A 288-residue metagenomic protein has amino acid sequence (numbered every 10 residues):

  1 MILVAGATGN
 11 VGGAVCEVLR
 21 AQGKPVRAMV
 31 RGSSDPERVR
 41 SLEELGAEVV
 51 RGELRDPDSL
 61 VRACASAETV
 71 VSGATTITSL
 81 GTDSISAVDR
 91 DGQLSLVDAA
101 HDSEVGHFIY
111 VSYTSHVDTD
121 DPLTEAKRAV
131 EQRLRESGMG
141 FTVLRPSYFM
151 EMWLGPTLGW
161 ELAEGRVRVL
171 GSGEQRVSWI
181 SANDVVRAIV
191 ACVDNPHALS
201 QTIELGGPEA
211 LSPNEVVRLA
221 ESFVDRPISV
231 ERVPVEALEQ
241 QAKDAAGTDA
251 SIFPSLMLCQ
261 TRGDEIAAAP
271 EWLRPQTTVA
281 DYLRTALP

Functional and structural regions predicted by a protein language model:
M1-S41, V49, R55-D58, R62-A65 (+4 more regions): Oxidoreductase cofactor-interface core, primarily capturing Rossmann-like NAD(P)-dependent enzymes
V18, F223-V224, V235-P288: A hydrophobic C-terminal alpha-helical subdomain
C64, E68-V71, D89, I109: N-terminal Rossmann-like NAD(P) cofactor-binding module of classical short-chain dehydrogenase/reductase
L80-G92: Short alpha-helical oligomerization interface
G92-S95, A99: Short, conserved SAM-binding segment of the class I
V97, V190-D194, L283-P288: Generic structural signal for well-ordered alpha-helical scaffold segments
R232: NAD(P)-dinucleotide binding in Rossmann-like oxidoreductases
